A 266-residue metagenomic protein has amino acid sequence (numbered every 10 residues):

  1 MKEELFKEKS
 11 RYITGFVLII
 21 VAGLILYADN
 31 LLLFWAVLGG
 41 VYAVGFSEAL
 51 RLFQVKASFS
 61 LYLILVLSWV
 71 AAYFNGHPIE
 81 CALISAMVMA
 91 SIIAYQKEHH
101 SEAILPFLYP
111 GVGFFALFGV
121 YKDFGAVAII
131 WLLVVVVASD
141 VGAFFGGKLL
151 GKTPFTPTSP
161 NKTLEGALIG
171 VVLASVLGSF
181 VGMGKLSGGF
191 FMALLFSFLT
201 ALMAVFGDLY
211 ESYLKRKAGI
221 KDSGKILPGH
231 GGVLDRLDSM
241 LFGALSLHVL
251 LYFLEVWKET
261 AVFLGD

Functional and structural regions predicted by a protein language model:
K2-T163, A167-L199: Membrane-embedded alpha-helical bundles of polytopic integral membrane proteins
I19, A174-S175, R236, G243 (+1 more regions): Hydrophobic transmembrane alpha-helices of multi-pass small-molecule transporters
G23, S60, K152, I220-S223 (+1 more regions): Hydrophobic alpha-helical membrane context
A43-F53, V136-K152, L164-E165, L202-A244: Acidic (Asp/Glu-rich) catalytic motifs at the cytosolic membrane interface
L251-D266: Juxtamembrane boundary at the C-terminal end of a transmembrane helix
